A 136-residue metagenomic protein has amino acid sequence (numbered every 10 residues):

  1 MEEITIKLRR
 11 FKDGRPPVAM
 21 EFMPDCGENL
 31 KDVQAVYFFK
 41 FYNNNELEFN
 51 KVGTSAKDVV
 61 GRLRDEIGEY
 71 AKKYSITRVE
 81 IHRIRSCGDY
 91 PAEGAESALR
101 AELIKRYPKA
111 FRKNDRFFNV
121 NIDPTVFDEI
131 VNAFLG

Functional and structural regions predicted by a protein language model:
M1-G136: Non-catalytic accessory segments flanking enzymatic or RNA/DNA-binding domains
